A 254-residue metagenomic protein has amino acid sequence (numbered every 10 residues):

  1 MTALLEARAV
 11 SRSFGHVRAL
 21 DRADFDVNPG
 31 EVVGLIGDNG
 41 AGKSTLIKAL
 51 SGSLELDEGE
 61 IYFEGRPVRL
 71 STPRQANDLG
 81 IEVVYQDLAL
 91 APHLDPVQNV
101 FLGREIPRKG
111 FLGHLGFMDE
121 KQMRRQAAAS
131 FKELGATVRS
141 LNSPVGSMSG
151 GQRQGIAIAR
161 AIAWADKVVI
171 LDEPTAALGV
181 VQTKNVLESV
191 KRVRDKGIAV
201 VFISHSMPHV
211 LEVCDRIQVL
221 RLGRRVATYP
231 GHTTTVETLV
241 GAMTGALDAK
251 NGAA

Functional and structural regions predicted by a protein language model:
M1-A254: Glycine-rich phosphate-binding loops of nucleotide-dependent enzymes
